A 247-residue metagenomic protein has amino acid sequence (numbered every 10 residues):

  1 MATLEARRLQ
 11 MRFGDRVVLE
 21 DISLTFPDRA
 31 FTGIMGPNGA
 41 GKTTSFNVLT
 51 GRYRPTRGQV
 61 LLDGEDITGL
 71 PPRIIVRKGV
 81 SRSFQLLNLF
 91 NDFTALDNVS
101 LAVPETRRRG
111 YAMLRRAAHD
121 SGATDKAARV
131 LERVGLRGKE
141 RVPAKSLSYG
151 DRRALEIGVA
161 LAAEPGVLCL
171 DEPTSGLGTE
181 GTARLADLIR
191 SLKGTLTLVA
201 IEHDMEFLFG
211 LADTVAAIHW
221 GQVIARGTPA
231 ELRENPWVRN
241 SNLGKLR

Functional and structural regions predicted by a protein language model:
A2-R247: Glycine-rich phosphate-binding loops of nucleotide-dependent enzymes
